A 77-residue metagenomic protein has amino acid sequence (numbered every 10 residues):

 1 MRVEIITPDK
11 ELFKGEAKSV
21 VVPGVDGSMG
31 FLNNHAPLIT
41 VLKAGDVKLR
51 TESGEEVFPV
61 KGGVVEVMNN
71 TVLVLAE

Functional and structural regions predicted by a protein language model:
R2-E77: Compact, glycine-rich, soluble single-domain proteins
